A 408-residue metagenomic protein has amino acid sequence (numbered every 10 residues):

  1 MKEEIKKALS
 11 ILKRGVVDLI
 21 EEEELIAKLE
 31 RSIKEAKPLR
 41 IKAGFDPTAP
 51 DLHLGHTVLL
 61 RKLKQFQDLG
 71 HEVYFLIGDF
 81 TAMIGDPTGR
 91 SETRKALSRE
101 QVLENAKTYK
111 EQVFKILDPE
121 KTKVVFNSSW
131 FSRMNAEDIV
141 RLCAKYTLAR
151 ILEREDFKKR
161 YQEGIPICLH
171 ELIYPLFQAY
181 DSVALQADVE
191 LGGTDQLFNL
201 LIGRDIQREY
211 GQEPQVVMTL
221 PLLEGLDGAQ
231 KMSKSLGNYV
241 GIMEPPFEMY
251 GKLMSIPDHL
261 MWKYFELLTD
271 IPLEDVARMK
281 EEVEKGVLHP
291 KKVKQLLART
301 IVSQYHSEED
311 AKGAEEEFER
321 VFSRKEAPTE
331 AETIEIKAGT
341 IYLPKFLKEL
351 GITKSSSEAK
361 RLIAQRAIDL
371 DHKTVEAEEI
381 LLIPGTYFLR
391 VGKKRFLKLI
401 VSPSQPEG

Functional and structural regions predicted by a protein language model:
M1-I41: Positively charged, low-complexity intrinsically disordered leader regions
L25-P87, L191-L197, G203: N-terminal catalytic cores of NTP/NDP-binding nucleotidyl/phosphoryl-transfer enzymes
A36-G44, V73, Y174-A184, K292-V293: Short, hydrophobic/aliphatic alpha-helical segments
L59-L63, L176, N199-Q207, I301 (+1 more regions): Buried hydrophobic packing segments
K64-L117: Well-ordered mid-protein domain cores that form the structural environment of catalytic cofactors
G85-G89, M134-V140, G228-M232: Short acidic, glycine/serine/threonine-rich loops at helix termini
A96-T219: Divalent-metal (Mg2+/Mn2+/Ca2+)-assisted nucleotide/phosphate chemistry catalytic cores
I206-G408: Conserved nucleotide- and phosphate/pyrophosphate-binding catalytic cores in adenylate/nucleotidyl-handling enzymes
